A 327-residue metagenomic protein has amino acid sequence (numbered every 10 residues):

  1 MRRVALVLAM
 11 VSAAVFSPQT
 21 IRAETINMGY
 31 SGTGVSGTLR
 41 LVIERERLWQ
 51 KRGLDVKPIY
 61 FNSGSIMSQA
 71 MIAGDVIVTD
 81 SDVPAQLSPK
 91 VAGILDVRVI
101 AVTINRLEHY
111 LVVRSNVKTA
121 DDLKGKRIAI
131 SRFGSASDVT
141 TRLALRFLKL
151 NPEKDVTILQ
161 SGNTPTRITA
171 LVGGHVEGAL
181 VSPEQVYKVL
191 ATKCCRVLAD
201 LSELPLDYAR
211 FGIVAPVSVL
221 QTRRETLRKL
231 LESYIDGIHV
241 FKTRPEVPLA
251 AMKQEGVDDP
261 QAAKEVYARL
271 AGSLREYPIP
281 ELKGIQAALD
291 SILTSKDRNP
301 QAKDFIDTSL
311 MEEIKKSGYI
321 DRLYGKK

Functional and structural regions predicted by a protein language model:
A23-V35, L54-I59, G125-A129, T157-L159: Short, well-ordered beta-strand elements
G32-G34, I100-E108, L190-A191, A199-A209 (+1 more regions): Short Pro/Gly-enriched coil loops immediately N-terminal to beta-strands
S36-E44, I59-R98, E108-D121, D138-R142 (+3 more regions): Pocket-flanking alpha-helical
L41-D55, I94, D138-V156, Q160 (+2 more regions): Ligand-binding cleft/hinge of the Venus flytrap
V42-I43, E108-K118, A209-E225, S273: A bilobed periplasmic-binding-protein/Venus flytrap-type ligand-binding module shared by bacterial periplasmic
P84-A85, G93, I158, P165-E255: Pocket-lining segment of extracytoplasmic ligand-binding domains
Q221-P300: Secondary-structure end/capping motifs
D290-K327: Conserved C-terminal helix/tail region of periplasmic/extracytoplasmic solute-binding proteins
